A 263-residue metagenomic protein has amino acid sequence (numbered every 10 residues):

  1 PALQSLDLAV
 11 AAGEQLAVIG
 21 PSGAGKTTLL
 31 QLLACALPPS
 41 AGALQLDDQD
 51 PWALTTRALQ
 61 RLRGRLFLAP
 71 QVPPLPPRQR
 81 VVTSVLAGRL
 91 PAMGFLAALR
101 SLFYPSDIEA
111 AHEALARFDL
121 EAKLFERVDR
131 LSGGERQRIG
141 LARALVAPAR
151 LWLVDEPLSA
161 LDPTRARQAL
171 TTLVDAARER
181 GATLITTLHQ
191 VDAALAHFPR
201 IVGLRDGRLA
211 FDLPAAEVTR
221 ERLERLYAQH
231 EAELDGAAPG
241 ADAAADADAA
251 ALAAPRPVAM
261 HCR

Functional and structural regions predicted by a protein language model:
I19-P21: The feature captures the beta-strand-to-loop junction immediately N-terminal to the Walker
A34: Helix-to-loop junction immediately C-terminal to a conserved catalytic motif
G42-D50: Conserved ABC transporter NBD signature motif
P51-F67, A97-P105: ABC ATPase NBD coupling module
R127-L131, E135: Conserved ABC ATPase signature
W152-D155: Catalytic Walker B motif of ABC-type/P-loop ATPase nucleotide-binding domains
L188-H189: H-loop/switch region of ABC-family ATPase nucleotide-binding domains
